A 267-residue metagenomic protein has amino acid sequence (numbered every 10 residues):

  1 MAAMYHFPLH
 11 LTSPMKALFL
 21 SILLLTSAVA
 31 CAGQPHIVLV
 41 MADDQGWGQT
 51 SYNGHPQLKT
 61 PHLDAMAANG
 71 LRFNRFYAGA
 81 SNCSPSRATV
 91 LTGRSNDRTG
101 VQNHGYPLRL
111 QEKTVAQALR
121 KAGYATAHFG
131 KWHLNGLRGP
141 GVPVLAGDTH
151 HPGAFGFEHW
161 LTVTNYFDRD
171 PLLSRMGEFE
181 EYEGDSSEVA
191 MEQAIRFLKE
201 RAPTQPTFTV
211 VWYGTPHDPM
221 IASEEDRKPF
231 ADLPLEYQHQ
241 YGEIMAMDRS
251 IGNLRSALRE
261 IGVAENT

Functional and structural regions predicted by a protein language model:
A2-Y5, H10-L18: Positively charged n-region of N-terminal signal peptides that target proteins for export
F19-L24: Hydrophobic helical h-region of N-terminal Sec-dependent signal peptides in bacterial secretory/periplasmic proteins
S27-A28: N-terminal signal peptide c-region/cleavage motif recognized by signal peptidases
C31-T267: Formylglycine-dependent sulfatase
